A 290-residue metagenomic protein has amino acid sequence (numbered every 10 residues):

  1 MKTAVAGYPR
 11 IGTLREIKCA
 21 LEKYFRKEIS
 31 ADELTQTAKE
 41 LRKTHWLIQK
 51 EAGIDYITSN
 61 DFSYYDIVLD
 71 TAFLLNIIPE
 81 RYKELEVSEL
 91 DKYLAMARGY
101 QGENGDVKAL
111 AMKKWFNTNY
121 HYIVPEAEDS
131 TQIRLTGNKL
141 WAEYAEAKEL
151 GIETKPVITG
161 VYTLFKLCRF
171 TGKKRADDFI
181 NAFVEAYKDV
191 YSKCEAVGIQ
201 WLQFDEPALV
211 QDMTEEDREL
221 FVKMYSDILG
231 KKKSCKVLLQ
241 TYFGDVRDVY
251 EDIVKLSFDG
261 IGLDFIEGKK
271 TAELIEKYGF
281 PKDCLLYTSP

Functional and structural regions predicted by a protein language model:
M1-S289: Domain-level signal for soluble alpha/beta catalytic cores
